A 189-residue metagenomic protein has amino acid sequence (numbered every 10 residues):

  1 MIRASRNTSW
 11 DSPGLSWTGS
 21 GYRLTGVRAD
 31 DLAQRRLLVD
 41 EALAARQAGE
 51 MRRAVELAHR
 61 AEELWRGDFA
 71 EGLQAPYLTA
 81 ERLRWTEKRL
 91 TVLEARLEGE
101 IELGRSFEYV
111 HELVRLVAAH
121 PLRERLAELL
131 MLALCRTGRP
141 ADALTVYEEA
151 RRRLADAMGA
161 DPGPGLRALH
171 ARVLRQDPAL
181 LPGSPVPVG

Functional and structural regions predicted by a protein language model:
N7-G189: Intrinsically disordered, charged and Pro/Gly-enriched terminal/linker segments that flank large helical-solenoid
